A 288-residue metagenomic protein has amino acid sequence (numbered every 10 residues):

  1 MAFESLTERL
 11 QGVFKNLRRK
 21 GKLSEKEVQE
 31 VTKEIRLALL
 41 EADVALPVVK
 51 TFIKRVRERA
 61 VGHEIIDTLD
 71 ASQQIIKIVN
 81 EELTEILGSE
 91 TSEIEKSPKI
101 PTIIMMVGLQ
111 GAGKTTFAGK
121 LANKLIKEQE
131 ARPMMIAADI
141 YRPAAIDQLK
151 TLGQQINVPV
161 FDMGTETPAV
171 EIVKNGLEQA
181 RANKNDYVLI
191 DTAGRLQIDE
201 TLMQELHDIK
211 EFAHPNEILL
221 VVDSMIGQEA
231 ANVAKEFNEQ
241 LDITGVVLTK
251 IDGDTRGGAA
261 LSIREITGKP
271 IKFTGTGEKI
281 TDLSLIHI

Functional and structural regions predicted by a protein language model:
L6, L10-A138, A145-T165, I172-T192: Primarily NTPase-proximal linker/entry elements flanking Walker-type ATP/GTP-binding cores
L121, E205, N232-A234, V247-K250 (+1 more regions): Short beta-alpha junctions and helix-cap segments that line functional grooves
M134, V188-L189, P215-V221, L241-K250 (+1 more regions): Conserved beta-strand/loop subsegment of P-loop NTPase cores
A145-D147, Q197-M203, E229-N232, G257: Conserved ATPase-coupling elements of RecA-like P-loop NTPase cores
Q204-S224: Inter-motif core of Ras-like GTPase G domains
K210, A230-L248: Active-site/ligand-binding-proximal alpha/beta "capping" segment
F273, K279, L283: N-terminal cationic and glycine-rich segments that engage phosphates or anionic surfaces
I286-I288: Conserved small/polar residues in nucleotide/adenosyl-binding loops
